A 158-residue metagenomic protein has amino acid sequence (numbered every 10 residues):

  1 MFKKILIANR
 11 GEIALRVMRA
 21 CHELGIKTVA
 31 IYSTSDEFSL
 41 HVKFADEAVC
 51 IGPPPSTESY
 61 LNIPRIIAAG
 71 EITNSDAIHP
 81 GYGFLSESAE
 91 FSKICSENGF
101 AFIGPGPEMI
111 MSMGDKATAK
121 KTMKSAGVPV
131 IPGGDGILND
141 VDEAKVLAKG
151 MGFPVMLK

Functional and structural regions predicted by a protein language model:
M1-L157: N-terminal beta-alpha lobe that positions the nucleotide/phosphoryl donor in ATP/NTP-coupled carboxylate activation
